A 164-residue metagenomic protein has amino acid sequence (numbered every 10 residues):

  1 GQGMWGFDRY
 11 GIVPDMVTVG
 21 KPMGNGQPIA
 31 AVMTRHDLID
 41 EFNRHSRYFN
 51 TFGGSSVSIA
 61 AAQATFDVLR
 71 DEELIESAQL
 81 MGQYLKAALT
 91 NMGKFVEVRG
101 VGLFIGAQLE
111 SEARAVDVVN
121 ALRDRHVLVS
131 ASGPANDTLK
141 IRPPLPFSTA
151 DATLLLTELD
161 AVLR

Functional and structural regions predicted by a protein language model:
G1-R164: Conserved N-terminal phosphate-binding loop of PLP-dependent enzymes in the Aspartate aminotransferase
